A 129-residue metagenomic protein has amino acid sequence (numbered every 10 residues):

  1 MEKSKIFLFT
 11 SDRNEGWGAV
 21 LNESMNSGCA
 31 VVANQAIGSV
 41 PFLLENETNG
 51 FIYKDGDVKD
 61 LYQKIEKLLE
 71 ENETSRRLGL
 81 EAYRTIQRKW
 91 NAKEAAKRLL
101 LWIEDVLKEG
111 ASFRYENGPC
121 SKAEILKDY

Functional and structural regions predicted by a protein language model:
E2-G16, C29: Acidic donor-binding loop of glycosyltransferase active sites
G16-G18, R76: Glycine-rich phosphate-binding loop at the start of an alpha helix
G18-L21, V40: Short glycine/serine-rich donor-binding loops of glycosyltransferases
S24: Donor-sugar nucleotide-binding helix/loop cap in glycosyltransferases
A30-N34: Short hydrophobic beta-strand element within catalytic cores of glycosyltransferases and related nucleotide-activated
P41-E66, E73-T74: Change "using UDP/GDP/dTDP sugars" to "using nucleotide sugars
D60, K67, T74-R88, A95-L101 (+1 more regions): A short, well-ordered alpha-helix in the C-terminal region of glycosyltransferases
A92-Y129: C-terminal alpha-helical cap of glycosyltransferases
